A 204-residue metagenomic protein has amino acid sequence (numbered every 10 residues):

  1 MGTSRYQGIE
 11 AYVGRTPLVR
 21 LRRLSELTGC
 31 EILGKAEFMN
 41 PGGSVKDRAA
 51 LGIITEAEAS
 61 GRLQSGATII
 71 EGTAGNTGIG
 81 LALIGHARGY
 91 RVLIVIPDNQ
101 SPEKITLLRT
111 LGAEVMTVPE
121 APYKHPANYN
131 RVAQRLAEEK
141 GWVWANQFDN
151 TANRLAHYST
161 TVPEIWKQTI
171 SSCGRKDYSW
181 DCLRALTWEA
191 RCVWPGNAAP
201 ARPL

Functional and structural regions predicted by a protein language model:
M1-L204: PLP-dependent amino-acid enzyme catalytic core
